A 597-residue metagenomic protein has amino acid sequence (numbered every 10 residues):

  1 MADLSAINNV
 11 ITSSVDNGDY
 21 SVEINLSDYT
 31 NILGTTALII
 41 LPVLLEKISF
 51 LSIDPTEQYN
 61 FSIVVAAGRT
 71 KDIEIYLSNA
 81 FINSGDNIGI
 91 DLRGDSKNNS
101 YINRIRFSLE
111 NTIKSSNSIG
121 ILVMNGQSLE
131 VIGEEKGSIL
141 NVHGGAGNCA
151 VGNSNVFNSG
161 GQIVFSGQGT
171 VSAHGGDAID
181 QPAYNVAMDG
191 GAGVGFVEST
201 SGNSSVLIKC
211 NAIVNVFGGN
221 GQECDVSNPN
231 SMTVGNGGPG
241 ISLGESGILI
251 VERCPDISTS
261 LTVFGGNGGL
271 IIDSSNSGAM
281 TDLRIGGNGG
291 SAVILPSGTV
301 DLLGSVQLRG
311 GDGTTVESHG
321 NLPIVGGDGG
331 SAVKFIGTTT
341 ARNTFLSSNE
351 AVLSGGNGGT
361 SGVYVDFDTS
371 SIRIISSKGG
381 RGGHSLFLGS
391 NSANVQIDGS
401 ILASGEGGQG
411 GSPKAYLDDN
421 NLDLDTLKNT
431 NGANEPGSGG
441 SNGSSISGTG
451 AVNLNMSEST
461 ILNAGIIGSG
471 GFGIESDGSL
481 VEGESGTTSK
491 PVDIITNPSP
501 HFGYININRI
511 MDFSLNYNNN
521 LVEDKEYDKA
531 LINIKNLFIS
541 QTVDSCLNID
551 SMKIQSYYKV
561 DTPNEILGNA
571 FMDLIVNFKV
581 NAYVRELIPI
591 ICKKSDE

Functional and structural regions predicted by a protein language model:
M1-T35, R69, I75: N-terminal capping/linker segments that flank leucine-rich repeat
N8-S14, I32-V43, Q58-G68, G85-G94 (+11 more regions): Short, T/G/N/S-enriched strand-turn elements that build extracellular solenoid repeat scaffolds
Y20-Y59, I73, A80-F81: Exposed extracellular interaction/assembly regions and N-terminal maturation sites
S21-E23, K47, N60-S62, D72-E74 (+21 more regions): Detector for repetitive beta-architecture
L41-I53, I63-L77, L92-E110, N125-E135: Beta-solenoid repeat scaffold
I82-G89, N111-L122, K136-G160, Q168-G202 (+7 more regions): Glycine-centered low-complexity coil/loop motifs and glycine-rich tracts, especially the flexible linkers
K490-D573: Extracellular beta-strand/loop-rich repeat segments of large surface/secreted proteins
L574-E597: Low-complexity acidic/polar repeat-biased segments
